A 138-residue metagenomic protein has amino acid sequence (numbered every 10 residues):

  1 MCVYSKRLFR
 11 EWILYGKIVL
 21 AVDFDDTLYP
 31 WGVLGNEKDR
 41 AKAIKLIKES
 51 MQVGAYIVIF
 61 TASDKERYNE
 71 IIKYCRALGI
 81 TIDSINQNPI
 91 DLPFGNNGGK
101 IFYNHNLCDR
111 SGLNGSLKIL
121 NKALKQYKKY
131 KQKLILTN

Functional and structural regions predicted by a protein language model:
M1-N138: HAD-like aspartate-dependent phosphatase fold
